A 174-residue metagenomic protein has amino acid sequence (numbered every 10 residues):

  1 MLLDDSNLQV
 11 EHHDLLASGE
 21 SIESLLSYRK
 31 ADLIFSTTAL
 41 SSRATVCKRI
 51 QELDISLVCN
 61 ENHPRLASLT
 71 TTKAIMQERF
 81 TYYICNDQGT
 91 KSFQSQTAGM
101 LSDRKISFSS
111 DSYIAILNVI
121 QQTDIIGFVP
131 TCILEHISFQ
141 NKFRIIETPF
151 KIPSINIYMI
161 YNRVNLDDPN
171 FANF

Functional and structural regions predicted by a protein language model:
M1-S41: Central regulatory/effector-binding core of bacterial HTH transcription factors
S18-E20, A44, S68-L69, Y113: Structural motif corresponding to alpha-helix initiation and N-cap regions
S21-I22, L26-K30, Q88-R144: Hydrophobic hinge/microswitch elements
T37-A39, E61, T131-I133, I157: Short secondary-structure boundary segments
T45-I84, F171: Flexible hinge/capping segments at coil-to-helix
V46-S56, T131, F139-N156: Short beta-strand->loop
R65, E78-S102, D167-P169: Secondary-structure junction motif
R144-F174: A late-sequence structural motif
